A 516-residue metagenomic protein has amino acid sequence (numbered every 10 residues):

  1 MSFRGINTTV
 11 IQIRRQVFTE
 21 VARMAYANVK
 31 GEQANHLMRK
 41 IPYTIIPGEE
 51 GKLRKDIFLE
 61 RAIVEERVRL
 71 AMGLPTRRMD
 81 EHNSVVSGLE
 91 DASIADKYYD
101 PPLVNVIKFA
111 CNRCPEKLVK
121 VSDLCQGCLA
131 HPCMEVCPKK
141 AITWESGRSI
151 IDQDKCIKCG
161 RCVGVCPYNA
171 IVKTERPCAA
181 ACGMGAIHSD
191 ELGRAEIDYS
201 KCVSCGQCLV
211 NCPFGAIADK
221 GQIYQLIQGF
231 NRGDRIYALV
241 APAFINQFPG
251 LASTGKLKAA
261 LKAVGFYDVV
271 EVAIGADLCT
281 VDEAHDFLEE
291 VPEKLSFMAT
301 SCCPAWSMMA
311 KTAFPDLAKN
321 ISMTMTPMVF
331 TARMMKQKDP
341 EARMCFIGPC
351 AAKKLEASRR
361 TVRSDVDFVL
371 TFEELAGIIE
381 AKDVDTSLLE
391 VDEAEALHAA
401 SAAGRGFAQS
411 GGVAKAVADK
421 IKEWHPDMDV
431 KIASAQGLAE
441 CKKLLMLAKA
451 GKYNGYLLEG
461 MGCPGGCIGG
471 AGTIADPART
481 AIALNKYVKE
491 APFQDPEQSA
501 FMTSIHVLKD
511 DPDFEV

Functional and structural regions predicted by a protein language model:
M1-H82, D219-V516: Iron-sulfur-associated redox domains of electron-transfer enzymes in respiratory and anaerobic energy metabolism
L59-A62, E66, S84-E90, K97-P102: Extended, highly charged accessory segments
S93-S122, K139-K140: N-terminal [4Fe-4S]-dependent radical SAM core
N112-K120, T143-R148, S189, Q207 (+3 more regions): Gly-rich Lys/Arg/Thr-decorated short loops/hinges at beta-loop-alpha junctions or inter-strand turns that position
L118-A130, K155, K201: N-terminal pre-triad scaffold of radical SAM enzymes
V121, D152, D198, V240-A241 (+1 more regions): A secondary-structure boundary/capping signal
A130-Q153, R161-D198, V203, Q207-Q222: Iron-sulfur cluster-binding cysteine motifs and their immediate structural context in ferredoxin-like electron-transfer
